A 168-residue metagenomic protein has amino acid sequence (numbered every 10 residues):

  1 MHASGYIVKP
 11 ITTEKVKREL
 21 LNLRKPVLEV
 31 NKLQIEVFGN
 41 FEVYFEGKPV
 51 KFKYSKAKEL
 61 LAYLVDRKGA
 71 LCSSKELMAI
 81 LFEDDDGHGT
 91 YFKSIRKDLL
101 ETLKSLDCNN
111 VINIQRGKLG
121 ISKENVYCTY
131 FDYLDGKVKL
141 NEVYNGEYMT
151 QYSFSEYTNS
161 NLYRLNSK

Functional and structural regions predicted by a protein language model:
V8-K168: Intrinsically disordered, low-complexity protein-interaction/activation regions
